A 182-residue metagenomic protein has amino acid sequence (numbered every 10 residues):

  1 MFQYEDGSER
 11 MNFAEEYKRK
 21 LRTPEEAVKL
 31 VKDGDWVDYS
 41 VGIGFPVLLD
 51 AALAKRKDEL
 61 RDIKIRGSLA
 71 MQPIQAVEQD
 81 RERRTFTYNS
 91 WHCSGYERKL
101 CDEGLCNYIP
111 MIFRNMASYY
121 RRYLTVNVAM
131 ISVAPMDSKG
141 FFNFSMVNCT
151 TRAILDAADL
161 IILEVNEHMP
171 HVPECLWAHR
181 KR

Functional and structural regions predicted by a protein language model:
F2-R182: Conserved alpha/beta enzyme-core scaffold
